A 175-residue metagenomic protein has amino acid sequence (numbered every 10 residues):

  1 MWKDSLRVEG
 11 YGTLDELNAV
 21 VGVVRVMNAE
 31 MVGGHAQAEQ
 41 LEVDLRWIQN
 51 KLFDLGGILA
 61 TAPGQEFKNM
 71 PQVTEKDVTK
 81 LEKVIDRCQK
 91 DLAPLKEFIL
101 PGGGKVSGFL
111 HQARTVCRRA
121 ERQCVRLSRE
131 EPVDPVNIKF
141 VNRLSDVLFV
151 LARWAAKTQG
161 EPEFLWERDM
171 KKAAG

Functional and structural regions predicted by a protein language model:
M1-G175: Phosphate/pyrophosphate-binding loop motifs in nucleotide- or prenyl diphosphate-using proteins
